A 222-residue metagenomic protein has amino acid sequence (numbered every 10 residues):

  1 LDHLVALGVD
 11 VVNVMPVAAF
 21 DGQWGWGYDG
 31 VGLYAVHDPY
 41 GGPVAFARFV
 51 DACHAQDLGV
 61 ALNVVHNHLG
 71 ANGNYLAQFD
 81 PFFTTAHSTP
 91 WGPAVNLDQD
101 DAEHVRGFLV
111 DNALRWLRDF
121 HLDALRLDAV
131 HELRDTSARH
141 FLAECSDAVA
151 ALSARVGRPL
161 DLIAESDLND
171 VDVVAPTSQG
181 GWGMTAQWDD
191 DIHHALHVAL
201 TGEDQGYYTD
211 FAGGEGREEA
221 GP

Functional and structural regions predicted by a protein language model:
L1-R155: Substrate-binding/active-site clefts of carbohydrate-active enzymes
L142-P222: Conserved alpha/beta catalytic core and glycan-binding cleft of carbohydrate-active enzymes
